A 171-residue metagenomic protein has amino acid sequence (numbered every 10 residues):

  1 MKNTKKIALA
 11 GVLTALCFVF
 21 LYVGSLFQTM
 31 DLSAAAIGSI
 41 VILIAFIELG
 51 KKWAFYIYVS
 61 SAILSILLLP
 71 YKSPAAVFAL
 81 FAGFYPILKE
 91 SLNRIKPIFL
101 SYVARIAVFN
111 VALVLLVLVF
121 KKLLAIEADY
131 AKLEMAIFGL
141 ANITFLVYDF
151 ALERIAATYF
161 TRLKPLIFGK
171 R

Functional and structural regions predicted by a protein language model:
M1-I47, K52-W53: Hydrophobic transmembrane alpha-helices
N3, E134-R171: Alpha-helical transmembrane segments and their cytosolic interface
I7-V12, S33, F55-V59, A75-A76 (+3 more regions): Hydrophobic alpha-helical transmembrane segments
Y22-D31, A62-S91: Interfacial aromatic-anchored transmembrane helix boundaries in multi-pass membrane proteins
A45-Y56, N93-F99: Membrane-helix interface "capping/anchor" motifs
Y71, I106-K122, N142-F150: Mid-bilayer segments of alpha-helical transmembrane spans in multi-pass integral membrane proteins that mediate
F78-V114, L118: Short helix-perturbing small/polar motifs within transmembrane alpha-helices
F120-L133: Membrane-interface helix termini and inter-helical loops of multi-pass transporters
